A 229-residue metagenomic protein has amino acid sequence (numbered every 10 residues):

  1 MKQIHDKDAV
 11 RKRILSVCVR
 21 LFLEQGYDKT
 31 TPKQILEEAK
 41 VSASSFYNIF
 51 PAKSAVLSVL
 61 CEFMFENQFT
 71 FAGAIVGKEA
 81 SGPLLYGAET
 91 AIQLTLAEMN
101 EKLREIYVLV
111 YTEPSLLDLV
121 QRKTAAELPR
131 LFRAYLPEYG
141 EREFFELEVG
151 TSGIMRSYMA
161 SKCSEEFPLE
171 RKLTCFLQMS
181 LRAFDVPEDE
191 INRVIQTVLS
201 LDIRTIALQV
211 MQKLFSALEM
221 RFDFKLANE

Functional and structural regions predicted by a protein language model:
A9-V10, V41: The short coil/loop that forms the "turn" connecting the two helices of the helix-turn-helix
V10-C18, I35, L60-M64, Q68 (+1 more regions): Generic hydrophobic, amphipathic alpha-helix propensity
L21, N67, F71, L96 (+1 more regions): Short alpha-helical functional segments enriched in proximate histidine and acidic residues
L21-A55, V59: Helix-turn-helix
V59, T70-L103, E113, Q121-A125: Hydrophobic alpha-helical connector segments
A72-V76, R104-Y107, Y158-E166: Secondary-structure edge/capping motif, primarily at the C-terminal ends of alpha-helices and the immediately following
Y111-A160, F167, R171-Q178: Amphipathic alpha-helical packing segments from all-alpha helical-bundle domains
R133, S164-E229: C-terminal peripheral helix-coil segments that are non-catalytic and often amphipathic
